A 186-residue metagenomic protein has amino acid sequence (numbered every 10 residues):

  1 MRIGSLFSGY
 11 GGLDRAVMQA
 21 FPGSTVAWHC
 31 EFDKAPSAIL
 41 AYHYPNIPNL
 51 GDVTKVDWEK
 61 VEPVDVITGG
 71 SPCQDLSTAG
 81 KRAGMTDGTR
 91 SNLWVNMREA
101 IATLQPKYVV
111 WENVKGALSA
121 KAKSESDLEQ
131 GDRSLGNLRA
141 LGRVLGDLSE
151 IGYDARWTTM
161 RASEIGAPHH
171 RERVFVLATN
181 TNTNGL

Functional and structural regions predicted by a protein language model:
M1, P22-S24, V61-E62, L104: Structured loop/turn residues at beta-strand edges in well-structured enzyme cores
M1-G4, V26, A38, G88 (+2 more regions): Generic detection of intrinsically disordered/low-complexity segments and helix-coil linkers/edges
I3-V56: SAM cofactor-binding core of SAM-dependent methyltransferases, primarily the Rossmann-like beta-alpha-beta module
V56-V66, Q74-L186: Class I S-adenosyl-L-methionine
S71: Glycine-rich, N-terminal phosphate-binding loop of Rossmann-like dinucleotide-binding domains
